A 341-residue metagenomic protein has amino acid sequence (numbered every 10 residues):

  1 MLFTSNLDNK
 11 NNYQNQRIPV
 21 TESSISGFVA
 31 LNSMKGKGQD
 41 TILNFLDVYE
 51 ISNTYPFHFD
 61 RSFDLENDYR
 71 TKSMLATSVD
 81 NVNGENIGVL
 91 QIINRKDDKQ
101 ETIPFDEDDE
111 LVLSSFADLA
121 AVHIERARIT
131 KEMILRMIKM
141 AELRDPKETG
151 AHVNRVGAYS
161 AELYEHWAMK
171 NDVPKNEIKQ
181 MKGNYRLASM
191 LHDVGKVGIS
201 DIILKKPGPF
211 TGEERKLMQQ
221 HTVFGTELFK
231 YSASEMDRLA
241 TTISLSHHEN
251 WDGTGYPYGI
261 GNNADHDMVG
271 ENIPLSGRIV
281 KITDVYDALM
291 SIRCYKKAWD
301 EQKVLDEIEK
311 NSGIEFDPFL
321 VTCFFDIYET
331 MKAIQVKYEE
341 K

Functional and structural regions predicted by a protein language model:
N6-L7, V79, V89-I103, P207: Short beta-strand-to-loop transition segments that serve as allosteric relay/switch motifs in sensory/regulatory domains
K10-L75: Regulatory sensory and allosteric helical modules in signal-transduction proteins and certain transcription factors
N12-Q14, M34-L43, F57-F59, D98-E107 (+2 more regions): Metal-dependent catalytic cores of enzymes that make or break cyclic nucleotides and related phosphoester linkages
K72-N81, G88: A short, aliphatic-rich beta-strand micro-motif
D80-N86, R95-K96, M236, N272: Flexible loop/coil segments at beta-strand boundaries within sensory signal-transduction domains
E85, Q100-E125, G183, D306: Amphipathic alpha-helical "output/dimerization" segments
I87-G88, G277: Short beta-strand edge/capping elements of PAS-family sensory modules
A121-R136: Short alpha-helical interdomain "coupling" segment at the junction between an upstream regulatory sensor module
